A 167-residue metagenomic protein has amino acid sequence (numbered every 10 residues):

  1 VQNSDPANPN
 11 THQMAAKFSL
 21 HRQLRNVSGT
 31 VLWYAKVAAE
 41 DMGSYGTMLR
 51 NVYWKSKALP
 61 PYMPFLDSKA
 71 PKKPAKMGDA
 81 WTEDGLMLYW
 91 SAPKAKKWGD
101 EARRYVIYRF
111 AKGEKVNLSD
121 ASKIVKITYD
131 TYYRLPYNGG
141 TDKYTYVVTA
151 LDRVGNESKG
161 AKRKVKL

Functional and structural regions predicted by a protein language model:
V1-F65: Substrate-binding cleft of secreted/luminal carbohydrate-active enzymes
S44-G99, R153-L167: Pro/Thr/Ser/Gly-rich low-complexity, intrinsically disordered linker/stalk tracts
G85, A102-V106, K143-T145: Exposed beta-strand and adjacent loop surfaces of beta-rich binding modules that mediate intermolecular recognition
P93-S119: Solvent-exposed loop/turn segments flanking beta-strands in beta-repeat/beta-sandwich domains
L118-I127: Local beta-strand/beta-hairpin segments that build beta-sheet-rich folds
T128-L135: Short S/T/G- and acidic-enriched coil/turn segments that sit immediately N-terminal to beta-strands in beta-sandwich
L135-S158: Beta-strand-rich modules
